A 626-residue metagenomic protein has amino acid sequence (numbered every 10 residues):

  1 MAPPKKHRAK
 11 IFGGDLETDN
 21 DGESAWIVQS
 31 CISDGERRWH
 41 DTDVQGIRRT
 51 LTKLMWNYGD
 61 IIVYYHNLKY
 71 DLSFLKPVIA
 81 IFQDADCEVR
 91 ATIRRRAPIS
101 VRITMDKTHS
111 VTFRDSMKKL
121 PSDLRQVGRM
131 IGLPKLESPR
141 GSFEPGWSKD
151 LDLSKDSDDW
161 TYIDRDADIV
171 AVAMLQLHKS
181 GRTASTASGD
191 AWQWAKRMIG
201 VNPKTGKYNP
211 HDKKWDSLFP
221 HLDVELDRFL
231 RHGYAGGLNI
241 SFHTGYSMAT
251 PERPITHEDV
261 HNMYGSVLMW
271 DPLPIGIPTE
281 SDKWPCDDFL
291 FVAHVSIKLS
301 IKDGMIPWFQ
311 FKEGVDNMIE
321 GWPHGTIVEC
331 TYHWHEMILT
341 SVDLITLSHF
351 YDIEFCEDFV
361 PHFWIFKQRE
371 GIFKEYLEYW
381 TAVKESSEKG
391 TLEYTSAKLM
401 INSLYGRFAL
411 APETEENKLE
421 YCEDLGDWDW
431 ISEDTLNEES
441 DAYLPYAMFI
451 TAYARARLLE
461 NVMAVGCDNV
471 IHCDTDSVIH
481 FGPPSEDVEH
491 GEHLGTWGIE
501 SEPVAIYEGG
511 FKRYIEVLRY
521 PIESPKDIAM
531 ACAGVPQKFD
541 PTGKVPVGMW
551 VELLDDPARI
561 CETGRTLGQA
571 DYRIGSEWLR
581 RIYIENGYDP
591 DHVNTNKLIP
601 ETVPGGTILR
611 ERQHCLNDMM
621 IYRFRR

Functional and structural regions predicted by a protein language model:
A2-I11, G22-I27, C31-N67, L72-R626: Conserved acidic
D15-N20: Ser/Thr-glycine-rich phosphate-binding loops at phosphate-binding pockets of nucleotides, nucleotide cofactors
